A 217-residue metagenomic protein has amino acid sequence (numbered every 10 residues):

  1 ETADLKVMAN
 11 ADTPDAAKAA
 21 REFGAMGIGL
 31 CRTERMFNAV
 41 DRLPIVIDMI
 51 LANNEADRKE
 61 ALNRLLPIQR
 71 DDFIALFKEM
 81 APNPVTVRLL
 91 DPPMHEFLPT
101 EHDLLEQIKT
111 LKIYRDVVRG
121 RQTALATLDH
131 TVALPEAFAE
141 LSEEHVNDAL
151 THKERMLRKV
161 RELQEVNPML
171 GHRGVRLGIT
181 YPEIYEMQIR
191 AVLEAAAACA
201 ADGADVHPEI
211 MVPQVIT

Functional and structural regions predicted by a protein language model:
T2-T217: Conserved alpha/beta-domain cores
